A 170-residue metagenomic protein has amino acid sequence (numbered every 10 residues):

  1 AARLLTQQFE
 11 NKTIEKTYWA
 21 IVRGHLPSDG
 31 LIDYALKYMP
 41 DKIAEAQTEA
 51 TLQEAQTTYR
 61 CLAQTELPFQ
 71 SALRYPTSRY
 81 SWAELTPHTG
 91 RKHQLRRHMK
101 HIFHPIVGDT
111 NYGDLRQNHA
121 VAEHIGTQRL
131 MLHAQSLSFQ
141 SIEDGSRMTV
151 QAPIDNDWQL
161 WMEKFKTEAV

Functional and structural regions predicted by a protein language model:
A1-V170: RNA pseudouridine synthases
